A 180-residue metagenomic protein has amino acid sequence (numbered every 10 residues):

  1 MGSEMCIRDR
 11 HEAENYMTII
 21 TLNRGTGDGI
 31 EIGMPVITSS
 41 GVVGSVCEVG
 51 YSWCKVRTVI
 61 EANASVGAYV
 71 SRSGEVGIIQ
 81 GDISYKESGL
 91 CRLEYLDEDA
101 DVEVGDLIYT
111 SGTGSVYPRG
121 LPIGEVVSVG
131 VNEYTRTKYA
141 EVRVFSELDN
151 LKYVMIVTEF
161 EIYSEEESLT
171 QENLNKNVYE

Functional and structural regions predicted by a protein language model:
S3-E4, R8-E180: A secondary-structure micro-motif
